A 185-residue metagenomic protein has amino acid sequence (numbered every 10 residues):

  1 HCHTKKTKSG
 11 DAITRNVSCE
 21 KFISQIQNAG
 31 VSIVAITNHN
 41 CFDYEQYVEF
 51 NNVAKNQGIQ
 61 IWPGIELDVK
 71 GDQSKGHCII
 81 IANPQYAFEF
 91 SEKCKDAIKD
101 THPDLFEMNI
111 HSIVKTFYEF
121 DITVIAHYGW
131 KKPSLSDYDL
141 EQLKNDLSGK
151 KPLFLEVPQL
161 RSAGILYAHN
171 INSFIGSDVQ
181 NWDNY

Functional and structural regions predicted by a protein language model:
H1-Q73: An N-terminally biased module of ancient metal coordination in phosphate/nucleic-acid-related enzymes
T4-T7, I36-Q46, K70-G71, K131-L135 (+2 more regions): Active-site environment of divalent metal-dependent phosphoester hydrolases
N16, N28, N38-N40, N51-N52 (+6 more regions): Detector for Asparagine
E20-F22, L140-L143, R161-S162: A generic local structural motif
I26, D146-L147, I165: Structural motif
G30, N52-N56, Q60-P63, K151-P152 (+1 more regions): Conserved beta-sheet core of the metallophosphoesterase superfamily
D43-E156: Extended substrate/RNA-proximal surfaces in nucleic-acid metabolism proteins
